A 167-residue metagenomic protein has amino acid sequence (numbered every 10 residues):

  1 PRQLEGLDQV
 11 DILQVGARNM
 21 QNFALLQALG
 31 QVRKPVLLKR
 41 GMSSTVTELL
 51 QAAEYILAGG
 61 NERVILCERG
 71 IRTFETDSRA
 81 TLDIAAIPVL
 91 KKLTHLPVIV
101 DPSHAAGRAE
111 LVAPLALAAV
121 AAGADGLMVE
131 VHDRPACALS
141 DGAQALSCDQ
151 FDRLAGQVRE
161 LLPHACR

Functional and structural regions predicted by a protein language model:
P1, V10-F23, P35-V46, V64-G70 (+1 more regions): Catalytic beta/alpha-barrel core
P1-R2, L25, V32-R33, L49-E62 (+2 more regions): Conserved alpha/beta-domain cores
R2-Q9, T47-A52, G107-D125, D133: Catalytic cores of alpha/beta
G6, L38, L90, D101 (+1 more regions): Conserved, mostly hydrophobic/aromatic
G6-Q14, G30-V36, L57-R63, T94-P97 (+1 more regions): Glycine-enriched alpha-helix->loop->beta-strand junction motifs that scaffold or abut catalytic
A17-Q21, A119-Q144: Glycine-rich phosphate-binding active-site loops on the catalytic face of alpha/beta enzymes
L57-A119: Active-site/ligand-binding-proximal alpha/beta "capping" segment
D133-R167: C-terminal helical cap(s) of enzyme catalytic domains, especially alpha/beta-barrels
